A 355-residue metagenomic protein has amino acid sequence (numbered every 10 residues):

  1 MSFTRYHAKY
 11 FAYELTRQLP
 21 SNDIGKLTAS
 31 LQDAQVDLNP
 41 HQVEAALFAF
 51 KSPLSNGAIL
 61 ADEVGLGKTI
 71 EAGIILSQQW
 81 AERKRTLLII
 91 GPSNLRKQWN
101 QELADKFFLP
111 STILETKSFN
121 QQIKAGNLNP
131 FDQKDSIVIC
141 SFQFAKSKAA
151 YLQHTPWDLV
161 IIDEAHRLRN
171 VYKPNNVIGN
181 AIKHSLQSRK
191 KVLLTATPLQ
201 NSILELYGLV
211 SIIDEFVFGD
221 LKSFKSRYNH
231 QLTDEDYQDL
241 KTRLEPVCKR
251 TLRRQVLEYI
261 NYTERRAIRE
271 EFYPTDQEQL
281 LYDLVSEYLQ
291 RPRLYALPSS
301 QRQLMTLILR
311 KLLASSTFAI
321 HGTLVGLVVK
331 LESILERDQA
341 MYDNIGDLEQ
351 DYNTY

Functional and structural regions predicted by a protein language model:
M1-L47, K51, K68-T69, W80-I178 (+1 more regions): SF2 helicase/translocase NTPase motor core, specifically the RecA-like lobe 1 inter-motif segment between Walker
A49, E63, I75-Q79, W99 (+2 more regions): Hydrophobic residues on the short alpha-helix immediately C-terminal to a glycine-rich phosphate/catalytic loop
L54-A58, R85, S136, R189-K190: Pre-Walker A (Motif I) flank of P-loop NTPase domains
S55-I74: Walker A/P-loop
E63-V64, E164-L168, A196-P198: Conserved Walker B
G73, L103-K106, S202-I213, Y282: PAPS/PAP-binding and catalytic site of the sulfotransferase fold
P92, T195, T275: Conserved phosphate-coupling serine/threonine residues in phosphotransfer and NTP-handling enzymes
L128, K134, V138-W157, K173-S188 (+2 more regions): Inter-lobe coupling linker of SF2 helicases/translocases
